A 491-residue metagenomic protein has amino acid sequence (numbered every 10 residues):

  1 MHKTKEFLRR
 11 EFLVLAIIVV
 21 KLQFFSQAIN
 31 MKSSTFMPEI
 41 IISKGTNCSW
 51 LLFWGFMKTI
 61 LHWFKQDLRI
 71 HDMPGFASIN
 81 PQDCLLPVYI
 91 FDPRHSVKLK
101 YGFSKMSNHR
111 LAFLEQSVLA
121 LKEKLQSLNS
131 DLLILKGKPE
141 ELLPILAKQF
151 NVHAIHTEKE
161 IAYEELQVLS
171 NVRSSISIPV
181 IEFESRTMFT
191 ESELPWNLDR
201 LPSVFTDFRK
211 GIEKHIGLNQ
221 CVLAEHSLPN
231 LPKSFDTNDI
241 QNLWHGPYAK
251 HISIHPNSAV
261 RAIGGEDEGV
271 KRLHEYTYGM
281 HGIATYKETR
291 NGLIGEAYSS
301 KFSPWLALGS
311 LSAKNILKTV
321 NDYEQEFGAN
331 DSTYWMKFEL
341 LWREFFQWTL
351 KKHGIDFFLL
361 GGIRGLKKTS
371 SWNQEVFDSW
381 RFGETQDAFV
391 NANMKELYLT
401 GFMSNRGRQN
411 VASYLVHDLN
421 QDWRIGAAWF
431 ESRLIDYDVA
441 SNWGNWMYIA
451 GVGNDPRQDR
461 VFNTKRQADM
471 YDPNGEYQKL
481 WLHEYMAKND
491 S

Functional and structural regions predicted by a protein language model:
L8, L13-L15, F25, W54: Short hydrophobic targeting helices and cationic amphipathic motifs that mediate membrane/organellar targeting
R9-R10, S26, S33-S34, S43: Low-acidity, Ser/Thr- and Arg-rich intrinsically disordered low-complexity segments
M57-Q220, K395-E396, N445: Trp/Phe/Arg-rich N-terminal binding region typifying the photolyase-homology
D199-G361, A468-S491: Glycine/tryptophan-enriched, flexible segments
F338, R343, Q347-V390: Aromatic-anchored, charged helix-turn/loop surface patch used as a conserved interaction hotspot
Q347, K352, F377-Q421: C-terminal substrate/ligand-recognition segments
G365-S371, D418, W429-D490: C-terminal, helix-dominated tail/subdomain
